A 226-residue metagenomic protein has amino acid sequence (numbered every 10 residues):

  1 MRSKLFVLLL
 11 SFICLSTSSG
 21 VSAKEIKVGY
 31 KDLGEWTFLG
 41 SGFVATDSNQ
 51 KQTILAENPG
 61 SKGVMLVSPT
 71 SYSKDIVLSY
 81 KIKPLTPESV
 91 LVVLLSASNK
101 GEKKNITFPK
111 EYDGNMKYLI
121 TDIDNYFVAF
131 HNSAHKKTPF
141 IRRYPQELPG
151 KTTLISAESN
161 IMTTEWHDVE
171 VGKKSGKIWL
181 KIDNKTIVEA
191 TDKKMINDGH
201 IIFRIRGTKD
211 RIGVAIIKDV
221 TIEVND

Functional and structural regions predicted by a protein language model:
V7-S16: Bacterial N-terminal signal peptides
A23-V92, S159-I161, K177: Low-complexity, Ser/Thr/Pro/Gly-rich disordered linker/stalk regions
G60-R142: Secretory/extracellular carbohydrate-interaction modules and structurally similar beta-sandwich "look-alikes"
Y80, E165-K173, I178-L180: Short tryptophan-centered beta-strand motifs in secreted/extracellular beta-sheet-rich domains of glycan-recognition
Y144-D168: Short, aromatic/His-centered strand-loop micro-motif at the edge of beta-sheets
K181-K185: Short strand-turn-strand beta-turns centered on an Asx-Gly dipeptide
A190-I216: Flexible glycan-contacting loops in extracellular carbohydrate-active proteins
K218-I222: Extracellular beta-strand elements of beta-rich domains used for carbohydrate recognition/degradation or cell-matrix
